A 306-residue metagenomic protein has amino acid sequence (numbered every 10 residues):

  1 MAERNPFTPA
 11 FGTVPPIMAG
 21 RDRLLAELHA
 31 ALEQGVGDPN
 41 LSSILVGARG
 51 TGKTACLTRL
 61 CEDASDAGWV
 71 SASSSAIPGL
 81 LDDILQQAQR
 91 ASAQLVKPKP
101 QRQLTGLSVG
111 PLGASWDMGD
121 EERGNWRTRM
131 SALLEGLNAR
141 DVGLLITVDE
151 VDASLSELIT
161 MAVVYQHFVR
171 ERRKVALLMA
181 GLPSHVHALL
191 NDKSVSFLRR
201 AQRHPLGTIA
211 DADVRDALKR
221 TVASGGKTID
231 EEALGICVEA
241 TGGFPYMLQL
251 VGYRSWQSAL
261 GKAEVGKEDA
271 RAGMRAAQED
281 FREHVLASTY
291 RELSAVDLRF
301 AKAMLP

Functional and structural regions predicted by a protein language model:
M1-L41, Q87-R90, Q94-K97, L104-T105: A short, basic N-terminal segment
G37-R59: Walker A/P-loop nucleotide-binding motif
I44, C61-L80: Conserved catalytic segments around the Walker B and adjacent sensor/switch elements of P-loop NTPase domains
S65-V70, L81-A114: Conserved NTP-binding/hydrolysis module of P-loop NTPases
D117-H185, N191-S194: Conserved Walker B catalytic segment
N191-G207: A short helix-turn-beta junction within AAA+ P-loop NTPase domains corresponding to the substrate/partner-engaging
L206-A233, A240, V251: Conserved small helical "lid"/interfacial subdomain of P-loop NTPases
Q249-P306: Winged-helix-like regulatory helical subdomains adjacent to P-loop NTPase cores
